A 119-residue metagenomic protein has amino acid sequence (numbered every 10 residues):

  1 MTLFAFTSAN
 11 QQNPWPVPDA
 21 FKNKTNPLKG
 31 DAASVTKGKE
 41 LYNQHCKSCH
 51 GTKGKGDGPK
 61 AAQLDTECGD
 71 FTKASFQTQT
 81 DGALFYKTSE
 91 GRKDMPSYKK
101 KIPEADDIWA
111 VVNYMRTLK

Functional and structural regions predicted by a protein language model:
L3-P14: Bacterial Sec-dependent signal peptides at the C-terminal "C-region" and cleavage site
Q12-L41: Electrostatic cytochrome c docking/interface patches
N26, T72-S75, Y98-K99: Residues marking the start of alpha-helices
K29-T36, A62, S75, Q79 (+1 more regions): Residues at secondary-structure transition points
A32-K55, A61, S89-E90: Sequence/structural segment immediately N-terminal to covalent heme-attachment motifs in c-type and related
T36-N43, T78-G82, R92, P103: Sequence context surrounding c-type heme c attachment/ligation sites in exported
S48, K55-A83: Mid-chain, structured segments of secreted extracytoplasmic proteins
A62, T66-G69, K87-L118: Axial heme c-ligation environment in periplasmic c-type cytochrome domains
